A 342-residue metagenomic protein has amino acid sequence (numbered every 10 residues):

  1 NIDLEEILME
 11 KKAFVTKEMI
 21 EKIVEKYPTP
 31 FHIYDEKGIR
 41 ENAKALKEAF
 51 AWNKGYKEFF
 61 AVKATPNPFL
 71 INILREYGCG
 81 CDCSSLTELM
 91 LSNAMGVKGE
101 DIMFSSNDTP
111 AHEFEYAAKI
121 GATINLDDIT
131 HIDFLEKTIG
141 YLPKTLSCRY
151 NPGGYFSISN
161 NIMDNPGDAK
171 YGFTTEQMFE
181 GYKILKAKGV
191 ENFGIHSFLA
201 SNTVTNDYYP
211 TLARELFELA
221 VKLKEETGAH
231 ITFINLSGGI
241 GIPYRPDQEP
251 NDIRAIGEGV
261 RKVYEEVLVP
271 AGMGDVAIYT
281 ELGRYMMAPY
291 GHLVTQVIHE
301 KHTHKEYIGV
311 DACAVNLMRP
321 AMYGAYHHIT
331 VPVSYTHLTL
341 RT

Functional and structural regions predicted by a protein language model:
N1-K144, K183-A187, E191, E225 (+1 more regions): A charged N-terminal "starter" segment
I39, K63, S85, A117 (+5 more regions): Conserved, mostly hydrophobic/aromatic
S84-T87, S105-D108, K144-S159, N192-S197 (+1 more regions): Non-cysteine beta-strand/loop elements that form the S-adenosyl-L-methionine
I132-L185, V190: Conserved anion-binding
L199-A200, I234-G241, L282-R284: Glycine-rich beta-strand-to-loop/alpha-helix junction loops that act as flexible
T205-L212, P243-I256, M287-H299: Short glycine/threonine-rich loop-to-helix capping motif typified by GTGT followed within a few residues by an Asp-Pro
F217-V267: Acidic, glycine-rich loop-and-beta core segments that form the ion-binding/anion-interacting portion of active sites
E265-V269, M273-L338: Charged (often Lys/Glu-rich) extended helix/loop segments that serve as interaction or gating elements
